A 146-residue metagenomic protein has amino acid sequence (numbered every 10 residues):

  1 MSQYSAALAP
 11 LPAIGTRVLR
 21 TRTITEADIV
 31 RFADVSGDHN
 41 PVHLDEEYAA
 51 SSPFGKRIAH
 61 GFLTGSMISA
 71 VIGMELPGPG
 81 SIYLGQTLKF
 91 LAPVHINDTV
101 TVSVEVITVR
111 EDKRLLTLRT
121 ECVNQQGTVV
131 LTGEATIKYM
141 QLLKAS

Functional and structural regions predicted by a protein language model:
M1-A13, R17, V94-S146: HotDog/MaoC-like acyl-thioester-processing domains
S2-R57: Catalytic strand-loop segment that frames the active site of acyl-thioester-processing enzymes
T16, R20, D28, D38-N40 (+3 more regions): A generic structural signal for short beta-strands and their flanking turns/coil linkers
T21-I24, K89, T136-K138: Generic structural detector for well-ordered beta-strands
T21-T25, T64, T99, T120: Ser/Thr-centric signal marking residues that sit in or immediately flank functional binding/regulatory motifs
D34-D38, G73-P77, Q125: Short, intrinsically disordered, mixed-charge
A50-A59, L63-S103: Hydrophobic beta-strand-centered segment that forms part of the acyl-chain substrate-binding groove
